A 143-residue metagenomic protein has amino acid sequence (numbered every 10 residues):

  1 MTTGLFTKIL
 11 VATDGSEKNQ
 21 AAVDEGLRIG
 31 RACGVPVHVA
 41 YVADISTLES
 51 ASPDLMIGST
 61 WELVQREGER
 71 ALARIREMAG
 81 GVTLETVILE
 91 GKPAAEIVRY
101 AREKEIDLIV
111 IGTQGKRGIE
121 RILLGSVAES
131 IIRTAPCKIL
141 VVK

Functional and structural regions predicted by a protein language model:
M1-G4, R76-I109: Structural beta-alpha unit
T2-P53: Small/aliphatic-rich secondary-structure junction motif
A40, E85-L89, L140: General small-molecule cofactor/ligand-binding pocket signal
A43, E67, I88-K92, Q114: Short beta->alpha linker loops
S46-T47, E96, G118: Generic structural signal for helix capping and beta-alpha/helix-loop junctions
I57-R70: A short acidic, glycine-rich active-site loop that binds or catalyzes chemistry on phosphate/adenosine moieties
R99-K143: Gly/Ser-rich helix-loop-strand patches that form or flank binding pockets for ribonucleotide-derived cofactors
